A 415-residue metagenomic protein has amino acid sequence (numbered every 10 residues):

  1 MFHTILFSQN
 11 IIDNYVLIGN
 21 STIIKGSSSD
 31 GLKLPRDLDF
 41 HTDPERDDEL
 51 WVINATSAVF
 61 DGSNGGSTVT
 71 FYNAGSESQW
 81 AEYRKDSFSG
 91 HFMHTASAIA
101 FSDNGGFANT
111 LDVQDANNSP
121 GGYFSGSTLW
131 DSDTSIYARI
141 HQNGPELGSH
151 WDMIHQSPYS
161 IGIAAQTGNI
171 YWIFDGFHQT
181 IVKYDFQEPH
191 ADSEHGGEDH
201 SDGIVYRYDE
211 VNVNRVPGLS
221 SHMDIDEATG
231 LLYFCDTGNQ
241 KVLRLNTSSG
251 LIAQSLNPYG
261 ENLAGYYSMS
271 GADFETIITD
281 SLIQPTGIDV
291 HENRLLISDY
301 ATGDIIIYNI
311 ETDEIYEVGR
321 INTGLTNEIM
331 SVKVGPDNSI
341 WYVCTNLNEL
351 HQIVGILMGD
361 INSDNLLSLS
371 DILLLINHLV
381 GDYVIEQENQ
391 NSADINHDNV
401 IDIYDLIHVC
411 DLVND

Functional and structural regions predicted by a protein language model:
Q9-L34, P145-G148, M269-F274: A short helix->beta-strand "capping" segment at the edge of beta-propeller domains
S29-D47, S89-F107, H150-N169, I204-G230 (+2 more regions): Beta-rich, blade/repeat-based domains predominating in secreted/periplasmic proteins but also intracellular
D43, I53-A58, N104, L111-Q114 (+7 more regions): Short loop/turn segments immediately following the C-termini of beta-strands
R46-I53, G106-T110, I170-F174, L231-F234 (+5 more regions): Conserved beta-propeller blade signature
D47-K85: Beta-propeller domains
F71-Q79, L129-Q142, Y184-E198, L245-A264 (+2 more regions): Short loop/turn segments immediately following beta-strands, especially the blade-tip and inter-blade linker loops
Y233-K241, L245, Y267-I310: Loop/turn-rich, solvent-exposed surfaces of beta-rich toroidal or solenoidal domains
V354-D415: Cellulosome-associated attachment modules in secreted, modular CAZymes
